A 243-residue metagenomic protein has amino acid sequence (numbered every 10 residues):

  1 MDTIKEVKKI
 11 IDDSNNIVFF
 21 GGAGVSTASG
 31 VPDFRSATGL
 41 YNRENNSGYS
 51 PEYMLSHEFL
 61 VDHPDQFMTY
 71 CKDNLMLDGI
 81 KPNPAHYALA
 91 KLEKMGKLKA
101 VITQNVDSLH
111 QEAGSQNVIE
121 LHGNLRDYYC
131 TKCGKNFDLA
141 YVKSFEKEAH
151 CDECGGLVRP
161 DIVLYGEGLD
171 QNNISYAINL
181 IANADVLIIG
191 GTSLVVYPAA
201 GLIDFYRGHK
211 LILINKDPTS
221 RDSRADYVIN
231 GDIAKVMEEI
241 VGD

Functional and structural regions predicted by a protein language model:
M1-D243: Conserved catalytic core of sirtuin-type NAD+-dependent deacylases
